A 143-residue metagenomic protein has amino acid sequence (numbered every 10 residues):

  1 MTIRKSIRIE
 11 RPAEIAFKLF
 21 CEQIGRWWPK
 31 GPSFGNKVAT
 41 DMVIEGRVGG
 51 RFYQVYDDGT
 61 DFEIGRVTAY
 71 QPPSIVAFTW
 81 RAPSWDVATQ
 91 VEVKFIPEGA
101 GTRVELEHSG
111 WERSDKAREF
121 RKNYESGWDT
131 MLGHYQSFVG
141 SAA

Functional and structural regions predicted by a protein language model:
M1-A39: Hydrophobic ligand-binding cavity/cleft-lining segments
M1-I15, V55, I96-E105, S137 (+1 more regions): Aromatic-glycine hotspot motif
I9-R11, G46, A69: Conserved strand-loop elements at the edges of beta-sheets that form or border functional pockets
A16-F20, F52, V67, V76-F78 (+3 more regions): Hydrophobic pocket/interface hotspot
C21, G49, P72: ATP/adenylate-binding site constellation spanning eukaryotic-like Ser/Thr protein kinases, ABC-transporter
I24, S109-A143: A conserved amphipathic terminal alpha-helix motif
F34-G50, E63: A solvent-exposed, acidic/Ser-Thr-rich amphipathic alpha-helical stretch
V43, Y53-A100, S109-E112: Hydrophobic-ligand binding "helix-grip"
